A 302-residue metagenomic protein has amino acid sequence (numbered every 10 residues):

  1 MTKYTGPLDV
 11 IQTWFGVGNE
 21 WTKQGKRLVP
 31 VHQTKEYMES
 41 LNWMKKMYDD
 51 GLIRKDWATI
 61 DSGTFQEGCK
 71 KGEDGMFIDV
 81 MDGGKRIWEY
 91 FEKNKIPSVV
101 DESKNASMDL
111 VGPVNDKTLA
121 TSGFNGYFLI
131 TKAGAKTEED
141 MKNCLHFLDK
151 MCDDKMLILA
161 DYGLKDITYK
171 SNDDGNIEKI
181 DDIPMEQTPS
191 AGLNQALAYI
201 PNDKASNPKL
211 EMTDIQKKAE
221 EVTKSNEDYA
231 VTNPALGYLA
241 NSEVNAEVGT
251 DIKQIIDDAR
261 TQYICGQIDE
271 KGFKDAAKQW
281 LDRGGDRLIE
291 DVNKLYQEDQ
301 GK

Functional and structural regions predicted by a protein language model:
M1-G25, E73-K85: Extracytoplasmic/periplasmic solute-binding protein
K26-K55, M108-P113, S122: Glycine-centered hinge/linker elements that transmit conformational signals in sensory and ligand-binding systems
L41, K45, Q66, C144-L145 (+4 more regions): Extracytoplasmic/secreted envelope proteins and their assembly/folding machinery, especially bacterial periplasmic
A58-K70: Short helix-initiation/N-cap motifs at beta->coil->alpha
I87-K117: Ligand-binding "clamshell"
G123-E139: A bilobed periplasmic-binding-protein/Venus flytrap-type ligand-binding module shared by bacterial periplasmic
K142, H146-Q262, Q267: Conserved small-residue motifs centered on glycine
Y263-K302: Histidine-centered catalytic/metal-binding microenvironments
